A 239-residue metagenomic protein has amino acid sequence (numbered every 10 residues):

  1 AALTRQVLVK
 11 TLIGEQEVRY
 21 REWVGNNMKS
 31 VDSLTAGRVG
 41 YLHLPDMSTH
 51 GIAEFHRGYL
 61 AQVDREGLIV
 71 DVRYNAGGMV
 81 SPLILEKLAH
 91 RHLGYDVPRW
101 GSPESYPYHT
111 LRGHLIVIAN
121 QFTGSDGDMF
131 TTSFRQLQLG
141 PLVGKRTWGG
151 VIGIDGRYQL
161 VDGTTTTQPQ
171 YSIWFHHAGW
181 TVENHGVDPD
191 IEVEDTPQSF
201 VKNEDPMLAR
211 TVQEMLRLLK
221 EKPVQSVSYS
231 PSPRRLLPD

Functional and structural regions predicted by a protein language model:
A1-V161, S199-E204, Q213-E221: Cleft-lining beta-strand/loop regions that shape enzyme active-site pockets
K29-S30, T123-S125, L160-E192: Metal-dependent DNA phosphodiester-chemistry modules and their immediately adjacent helices/loops in DNA-processing
L93, P103-E104, T166, D190-E192 (+3 more regions): Short, intrinsically disordered/low-complexity patches at protein termini and at juxtamembrane boundaries
G150-I152, V182-V201: C-terminal soluble interaction/assembly domains
V182-E183, P197, V201-K202, P206 (+1 more regions): Conserved functional hotspot residues or short segments at active or partner-binding sites across diverse domains
